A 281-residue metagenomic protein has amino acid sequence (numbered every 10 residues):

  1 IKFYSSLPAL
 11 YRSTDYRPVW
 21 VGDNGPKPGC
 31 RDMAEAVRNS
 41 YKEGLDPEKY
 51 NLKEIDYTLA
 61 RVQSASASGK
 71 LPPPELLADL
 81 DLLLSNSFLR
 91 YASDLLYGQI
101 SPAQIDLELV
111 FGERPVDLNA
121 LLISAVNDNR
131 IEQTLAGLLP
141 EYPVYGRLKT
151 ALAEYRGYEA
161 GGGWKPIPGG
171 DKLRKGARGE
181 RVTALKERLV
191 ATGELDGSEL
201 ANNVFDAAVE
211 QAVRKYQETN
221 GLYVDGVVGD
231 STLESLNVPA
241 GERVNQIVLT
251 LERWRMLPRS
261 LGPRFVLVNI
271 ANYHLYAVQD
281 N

Functional and structural regions predicted by a protein language model:
I1-D280: Auxiliary tRNA-acceptor-end handling modules of aminoacyl-tRNA synthetases
